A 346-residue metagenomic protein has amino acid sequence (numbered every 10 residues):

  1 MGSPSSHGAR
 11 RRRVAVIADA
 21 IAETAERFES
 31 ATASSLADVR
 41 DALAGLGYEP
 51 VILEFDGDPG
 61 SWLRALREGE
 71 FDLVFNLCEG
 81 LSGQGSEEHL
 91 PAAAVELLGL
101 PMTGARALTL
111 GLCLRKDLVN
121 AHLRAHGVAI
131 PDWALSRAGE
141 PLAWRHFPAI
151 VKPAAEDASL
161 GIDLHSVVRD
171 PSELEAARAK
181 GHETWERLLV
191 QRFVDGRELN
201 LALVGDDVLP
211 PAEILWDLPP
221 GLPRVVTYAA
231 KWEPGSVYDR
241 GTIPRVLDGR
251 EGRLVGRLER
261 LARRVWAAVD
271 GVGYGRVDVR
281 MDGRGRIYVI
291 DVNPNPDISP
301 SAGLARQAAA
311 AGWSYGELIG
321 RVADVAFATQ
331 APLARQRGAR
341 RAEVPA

Functional and structural regions predicted by a protein language model:
M1-P101, A107-L108, L112-L114, L118 (+4 more regions): ATP-binding N-terminal substructure of ATP-dependent carboxylate-amine bond-forming enzymes
G2, P91, G249-A346: ATP-dependent carboxylate activation and anion-phosphoryl transfer catalytic cores that bind Mg-ATP to form
G2-P4, A9-D19, A37, L66-E70 (+1 more regions): Active-site nucleotide/adenylate-binding loops and adjacent lid/helix of ATP-dependent enzymes
V14, F75, I150-V151, N200-D206 (+1 more regions): A short beta-strand motif that forms the metal-chelation/ATP-contact edge of phosphoryl-transfer active sites
P50, P101-M102, I130, A149 (+1 more regions): Hydrophobic beta-strand scaffold residues
H122, S136, H165-D170, L203-G205 (+3 more regions): Short beta-strand-to-turn element immediately C-terminal to the catalytic PLP-Schiff-base lysine in fold type I
P171-R260, M281-Y288: Phosphate-binding site of ATP-dependent enzymes
